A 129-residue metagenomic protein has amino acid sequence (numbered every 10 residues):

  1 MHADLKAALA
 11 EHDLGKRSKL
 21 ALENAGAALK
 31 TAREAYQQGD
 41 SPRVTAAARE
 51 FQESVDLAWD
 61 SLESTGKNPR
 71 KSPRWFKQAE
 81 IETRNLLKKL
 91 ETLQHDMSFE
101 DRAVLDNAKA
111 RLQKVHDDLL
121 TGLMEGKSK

Functional and structural regions predicted by a protein language model:
M1-K129: Long, charged/polar, soluble alpha-helical segments
